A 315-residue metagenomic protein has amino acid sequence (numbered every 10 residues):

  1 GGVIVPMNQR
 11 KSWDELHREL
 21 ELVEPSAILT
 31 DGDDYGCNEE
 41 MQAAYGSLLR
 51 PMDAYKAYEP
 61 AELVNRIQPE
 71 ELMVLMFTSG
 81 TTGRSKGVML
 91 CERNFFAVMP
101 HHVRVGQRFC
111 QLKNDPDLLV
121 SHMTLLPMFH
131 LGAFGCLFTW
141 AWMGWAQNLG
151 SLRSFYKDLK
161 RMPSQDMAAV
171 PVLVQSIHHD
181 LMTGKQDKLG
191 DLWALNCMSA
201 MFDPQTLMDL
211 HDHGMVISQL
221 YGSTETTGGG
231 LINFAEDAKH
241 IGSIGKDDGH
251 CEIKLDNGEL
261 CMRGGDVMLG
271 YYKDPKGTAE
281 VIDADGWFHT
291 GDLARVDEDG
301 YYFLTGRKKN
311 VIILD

Functional and structural regions predicted by a protein language model:
G2-A27, K86-M89, T124, G144-L152 (+1 more regions): Short beta-strand->loop structural element characteristic of the AMP-binding/adenylate-forming
G2-R66: Structural core segment of the AMP-binding/adenylate-forming
I28, L72, T78-T81, H122 (+5 more regions): Conserved S/T- and glycine-rich ATP-binding loop of Class I adenylate-forming
Y58-F77, G83-R84, C110-S121: Conserved pre-ATP/AMP-binding loop-to-beta segment of ANL
M73-P100: Conserved AMP-binding A3 loop
F96-S121, L126-D191: Conserved AMP-binding/adenylation subdomain of ANL enzymes
L159, S164-A169, I177-K239, E252: Gly/Ser/Thr-rich phosphate-binding loop
K246-D247, C251-L255, E259-L314: Conserved ATP-binding/catalytic segment of the ANL
